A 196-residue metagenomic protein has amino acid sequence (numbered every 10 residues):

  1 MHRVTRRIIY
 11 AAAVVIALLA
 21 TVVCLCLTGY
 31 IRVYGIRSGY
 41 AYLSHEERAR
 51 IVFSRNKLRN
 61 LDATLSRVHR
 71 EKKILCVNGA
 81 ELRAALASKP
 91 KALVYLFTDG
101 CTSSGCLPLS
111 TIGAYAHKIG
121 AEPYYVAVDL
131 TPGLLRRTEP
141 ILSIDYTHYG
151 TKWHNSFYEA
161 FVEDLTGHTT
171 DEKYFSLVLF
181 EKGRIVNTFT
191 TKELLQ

Functional and structural regions predicted by a protein language model:
M1-E71: N-terminal targeting signals for export/organelle localization
M1-I9, R184-N187, L195-Q196: Short, Lys/Arg-enriched, disordered terminal segments
K72-A84: A short, well-structured juxtamembrane/interface segment
L82-I112: Short active-site neighborhood of thiol/selenol oxidoreductases, capturing the structured segment around
T98-S104, L130-P132, I185-V186, L194: Short acidic, S/G/P-rich loop/turn micro-motifs used as interaction or catalytic elements
S104-I144: Structural microenvironment flanking redox-active thiols in thiol-disulfide oxidoreductases
L130-Y174: Thioredoxin-like thiol-disulfide oxidoreductase module
E172-T190: A short, hydrophobic beta-strand/beta-hairpin element that forms part of a small beta-sheet core
